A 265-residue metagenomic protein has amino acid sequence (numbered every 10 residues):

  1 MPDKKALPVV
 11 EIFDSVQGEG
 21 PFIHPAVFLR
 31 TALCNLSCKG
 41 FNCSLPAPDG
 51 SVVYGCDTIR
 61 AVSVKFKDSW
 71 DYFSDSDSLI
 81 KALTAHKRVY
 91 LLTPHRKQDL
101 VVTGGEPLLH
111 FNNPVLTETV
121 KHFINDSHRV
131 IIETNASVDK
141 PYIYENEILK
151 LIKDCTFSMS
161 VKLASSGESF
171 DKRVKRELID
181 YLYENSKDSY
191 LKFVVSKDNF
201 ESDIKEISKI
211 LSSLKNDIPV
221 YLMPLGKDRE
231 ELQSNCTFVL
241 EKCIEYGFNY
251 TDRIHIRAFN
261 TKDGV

Functional and structural regions predicted by a protein language model:
M1-S78, A85-P94, T261-G264: N-terminal [4Fe-4S]-dependent radical SAM core
D14, L100-V101: Short glycine- and Lys/Arg-enriched binding-loop motifs that mark or flank ligand-binding interfaces
P21, N35, E106-L108, L163: Short, flexible micro-motifs
R30, T103-G104: A secondary-structure boundary/capping signal
D77-I80, F200: Residue-level detector of solvent-exposed, low-hydrophobicity positions
K87-L91, H95-D99, L108-V265: Conserved AdoMet/S-adenosylmethionine-binding subsite of the radical SAM
